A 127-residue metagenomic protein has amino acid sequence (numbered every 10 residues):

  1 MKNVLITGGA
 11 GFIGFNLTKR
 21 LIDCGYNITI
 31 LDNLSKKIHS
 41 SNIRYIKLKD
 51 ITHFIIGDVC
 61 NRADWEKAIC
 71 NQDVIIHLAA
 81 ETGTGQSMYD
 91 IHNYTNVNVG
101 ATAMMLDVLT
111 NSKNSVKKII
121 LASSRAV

Functional and structural regions predicted by a protein language model:
M1-V127: N-terminal Rossmann-like NAD(P)+-binding domain of SDR-like oxidoreductases, especially those catalyzing
